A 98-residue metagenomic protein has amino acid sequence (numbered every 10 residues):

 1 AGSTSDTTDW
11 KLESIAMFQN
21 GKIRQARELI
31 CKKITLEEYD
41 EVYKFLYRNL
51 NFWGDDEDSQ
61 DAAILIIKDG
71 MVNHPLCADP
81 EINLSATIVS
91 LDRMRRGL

Functional and structural regions predicted by a protein language model:
A1-L98: AAA+ P-loop NTPase domains with strong preference for DNA replication initiators and clamp-loader complexes
